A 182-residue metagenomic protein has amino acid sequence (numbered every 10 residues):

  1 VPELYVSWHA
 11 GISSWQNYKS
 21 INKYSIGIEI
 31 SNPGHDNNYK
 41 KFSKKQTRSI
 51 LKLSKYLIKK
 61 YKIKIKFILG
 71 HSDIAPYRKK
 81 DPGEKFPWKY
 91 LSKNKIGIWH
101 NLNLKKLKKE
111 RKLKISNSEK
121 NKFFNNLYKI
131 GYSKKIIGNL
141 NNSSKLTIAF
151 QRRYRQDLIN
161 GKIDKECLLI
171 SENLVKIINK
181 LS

Functional and structural regions predicted by a protein language model:
V1-K66: Active-site-adjacent loop/helix surface patches within enzyme catalytic domains that shape the substrate-binding cleft
G11-S13, K44-K62, R78-S182: Cell-envelope/ECM-targeting effectors and their regulatory/trafficking segments
D36-Y39, P76-K80: Extracytoplasmic/secreted cell-surface and envelope-processing proteins
N38-K40, S72, K108-K109: A short, structure-level motif marking secondary-structure boundaries and short turns
I63-R78: Acidic/histidine-rich, metal-coordinating catalytic segments
